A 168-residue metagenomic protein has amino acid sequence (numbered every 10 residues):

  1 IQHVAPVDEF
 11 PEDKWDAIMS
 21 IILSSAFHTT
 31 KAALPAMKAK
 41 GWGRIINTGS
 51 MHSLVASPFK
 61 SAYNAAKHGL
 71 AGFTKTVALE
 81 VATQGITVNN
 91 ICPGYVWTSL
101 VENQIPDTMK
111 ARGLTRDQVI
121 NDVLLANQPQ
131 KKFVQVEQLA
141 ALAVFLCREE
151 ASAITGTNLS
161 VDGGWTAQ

Functional and structural regions predicted by a protein language model:
A5-D8, V55-A62, T83-Q84, K131 (+1 more regions): Active-site loop immediately N-terminal to the catalytic Tyr-X3-Lys motif of short-chain dehydrogenase/reductase
P6-V7, K14-M19, L124: Substrate-binding pocket helix/loop in short-chain dehydrogenase/reductase
T30, A66, T74: Active-site helix of classical SDR
P35, L79-E80, S152: Alpha-helical segment proximal to the catalytic Tyr-Lys
S50: Residue(s) in the substrate-gating loop at a strand-loop-helix junction that position the organic substrate next
V55, A143, T155-Q168: Short C-terminal tail/terminal secondary-structure segment of NAD(P)H-dependent dehydrogenase/reductase domains
A82, T87, I154-G156: Short, small/polar-rich loop/turn modules that mediate ligand/substrate recognition or access, typified
